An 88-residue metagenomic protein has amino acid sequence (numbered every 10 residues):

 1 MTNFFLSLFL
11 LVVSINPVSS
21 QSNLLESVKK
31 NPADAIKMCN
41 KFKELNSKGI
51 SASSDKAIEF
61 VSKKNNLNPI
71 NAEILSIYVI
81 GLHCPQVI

Functional and structural regions predicted by a protein language model:
M1-Q21: Classic N-terminal secretory signal peptides
M1-T2, L6, C39, A57 (+1 more regions): Generic intrinsically disordered, low-complexity segments enriched for polar/acidic and small residues
N3, Q21-L25, E44, I58-K63 (+1 more regions): A near-ubiquitous, low-amplitude feature marking generic local secondary-structure context
L8, E26-S27, L67, A72: Generic detector of short alpha-helix boundary/capping microenvironments and adjacent low-complexity segments
V18-K48: Immediate post-signal-peptide N-terminus of mature secreted/exported proteins
K48-I88: Compact alpha-helical subdomains of small soluble proteins
